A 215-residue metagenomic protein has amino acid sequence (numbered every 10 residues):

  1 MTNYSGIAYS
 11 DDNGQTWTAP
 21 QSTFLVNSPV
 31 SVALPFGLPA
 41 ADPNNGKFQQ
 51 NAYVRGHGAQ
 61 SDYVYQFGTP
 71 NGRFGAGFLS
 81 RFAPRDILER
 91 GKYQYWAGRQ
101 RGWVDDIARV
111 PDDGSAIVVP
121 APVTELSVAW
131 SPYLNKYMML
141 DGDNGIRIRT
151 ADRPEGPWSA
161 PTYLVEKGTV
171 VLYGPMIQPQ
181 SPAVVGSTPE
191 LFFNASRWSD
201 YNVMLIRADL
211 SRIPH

Functional and structural regions predicted by a protein language model:
M1-A40, G58-S61, G68-A121, E125 (+3 more regions): Beta-rich carbohydrate-recognition and catalytic domains
G37-D42, M176-Q180: Short, surface-exposed secondary-structure junctions/capping segments
N44-K47: Glycine- and small hydrophobic-enriched segments that form the cores of compact globular domains
Q49-G56, T124-S127, Y173-Q180: Beta-propeller and closely related beta-sheet repeat lectin domains
A183: Redox cofactor-anchoring modules in respiratory/redox and cofactor-processing assemblies
